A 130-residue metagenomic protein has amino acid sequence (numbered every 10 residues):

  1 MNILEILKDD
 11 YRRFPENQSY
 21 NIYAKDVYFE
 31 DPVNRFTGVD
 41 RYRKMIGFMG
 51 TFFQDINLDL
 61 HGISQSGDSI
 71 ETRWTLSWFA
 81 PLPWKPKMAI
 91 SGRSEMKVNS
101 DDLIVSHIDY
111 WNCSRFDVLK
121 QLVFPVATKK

Functional and structural regions predicted by a protein language model:
M1-K130: C-terminal and inter-domain tail/linker signature
